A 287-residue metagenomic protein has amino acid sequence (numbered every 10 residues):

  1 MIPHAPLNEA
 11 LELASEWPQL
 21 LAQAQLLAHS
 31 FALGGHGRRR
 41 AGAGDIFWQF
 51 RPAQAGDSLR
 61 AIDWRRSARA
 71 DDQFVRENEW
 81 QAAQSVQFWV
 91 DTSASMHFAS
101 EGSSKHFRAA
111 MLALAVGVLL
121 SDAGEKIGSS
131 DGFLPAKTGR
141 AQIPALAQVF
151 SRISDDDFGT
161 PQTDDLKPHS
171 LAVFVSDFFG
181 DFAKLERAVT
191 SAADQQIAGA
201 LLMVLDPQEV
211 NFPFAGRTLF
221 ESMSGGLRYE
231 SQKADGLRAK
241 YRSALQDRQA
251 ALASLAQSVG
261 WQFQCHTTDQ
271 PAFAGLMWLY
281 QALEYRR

Functional and structural regions predicted by a protein language model:
M1-G42, F47-D57, R66-D71, V75-R287: Exposed, interaction-prone extracellular/peripheral surfaces
I62-D63: Short, Gly/Ser/Thr-enriched beta-strand-loop segments that form substrate-interacting elements of hydrolase/peptidase
